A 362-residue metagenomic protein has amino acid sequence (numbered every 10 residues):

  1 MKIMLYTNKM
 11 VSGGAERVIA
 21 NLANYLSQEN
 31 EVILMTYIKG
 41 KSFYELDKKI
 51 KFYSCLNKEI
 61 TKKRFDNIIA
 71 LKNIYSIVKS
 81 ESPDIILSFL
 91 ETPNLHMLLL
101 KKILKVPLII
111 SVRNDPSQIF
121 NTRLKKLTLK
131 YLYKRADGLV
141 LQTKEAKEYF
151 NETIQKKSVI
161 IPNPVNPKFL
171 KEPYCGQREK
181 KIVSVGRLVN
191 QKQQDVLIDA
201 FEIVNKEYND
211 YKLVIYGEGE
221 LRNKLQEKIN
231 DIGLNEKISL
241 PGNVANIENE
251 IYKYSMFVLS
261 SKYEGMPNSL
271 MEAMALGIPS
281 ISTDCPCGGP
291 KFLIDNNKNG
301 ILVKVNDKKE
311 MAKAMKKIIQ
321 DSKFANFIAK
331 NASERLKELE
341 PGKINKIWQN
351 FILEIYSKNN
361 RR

Functional and structural regions predicted by a protein language model:
L5-N21, Y25-D66, N151, L221: N-terminal strand-loop element at the rim of the active site of nucleotide-sugar-dependent glycosyltransferases
E16-N21, L95, K180, S184-K206 (+2 more regions): A conserved mid-protein helix/loop that constitutes part of the nucleotide-sugar donor-binding site
K39, S88-N94, V112: Short His-centered aromatic/hydrophobic patch
E145, P164: Carbohydrate-associated surface elements
Q226, K237, E310, K317 (+2 more regions): A short, well-ordered alpha-helix in the C-terminal region of glycosyltransferases
N243, K262: Aromatic "clamp/platform" in nucleotide-sugar-dependent glycosyltransferases that forms part of the donor/acceptor
P279-D284: Short hydrophobic beta-strand element within catalytic cores of glycosyltransferases and related nucleotide-activated
D295-N297, I301-K308, K317-S322: Conserved acidic donor-binding segment of nucleotide-sugar-dependent glycosyltransferases
